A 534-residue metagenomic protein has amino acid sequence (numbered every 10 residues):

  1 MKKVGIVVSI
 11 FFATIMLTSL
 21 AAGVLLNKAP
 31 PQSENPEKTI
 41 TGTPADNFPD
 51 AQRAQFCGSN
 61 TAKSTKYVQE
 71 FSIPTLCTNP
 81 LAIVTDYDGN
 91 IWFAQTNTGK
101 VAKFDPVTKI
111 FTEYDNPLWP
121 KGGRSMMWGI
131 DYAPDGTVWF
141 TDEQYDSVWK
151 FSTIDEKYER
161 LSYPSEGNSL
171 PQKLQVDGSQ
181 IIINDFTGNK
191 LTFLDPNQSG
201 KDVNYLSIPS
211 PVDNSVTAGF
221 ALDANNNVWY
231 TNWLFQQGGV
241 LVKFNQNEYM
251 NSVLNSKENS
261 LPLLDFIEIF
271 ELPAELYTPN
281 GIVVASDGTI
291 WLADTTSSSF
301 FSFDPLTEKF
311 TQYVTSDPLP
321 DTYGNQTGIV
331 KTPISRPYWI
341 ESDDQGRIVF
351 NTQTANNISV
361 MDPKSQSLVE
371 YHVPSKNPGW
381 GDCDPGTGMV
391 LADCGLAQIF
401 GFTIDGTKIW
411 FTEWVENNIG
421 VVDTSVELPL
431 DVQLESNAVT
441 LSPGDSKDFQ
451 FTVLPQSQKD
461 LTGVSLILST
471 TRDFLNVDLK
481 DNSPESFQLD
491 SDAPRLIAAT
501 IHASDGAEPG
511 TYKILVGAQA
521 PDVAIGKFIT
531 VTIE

Functional and structural regions predicted by a protein language model:
P36-Y67, S256-S260: Blade/loop signatures of beta-propeller domains
N47-D50, S72-G99: Beta-strand-rich domains and repeat architectures in extracellular enzymes and scaffolds, especially beta-propellers
P49-R53, Q69-S72, T112-L118, E159-Y163 (+5 more regions): Beta-propeller fold detector
L76-Y87, W119-P134, E166-G178, P211-N225 (+3 more regions): Beta-rich, blade/repeat-based domains predominating in secreted/periplasmic proteins but also intracellular
I91-N97, W139-Q144, I183-G188, V228-Q236 (+6 more regions): Conserved beta-strand positions in repeat-built beta-propeller and related beta-rich domains
D105-K109, S152-E156, D195-S199, N245-Y249 (+3 more regions): Short loop/turn segments that connect beta-strands within beta-propeller blades
V390-P429: Blade-level signature of beta-propeller repeat domains, shared across WD40, Kelch, NHL, RCC1 and BNR/Asp-box propellers
V426-E534: Long beta-sheet-rich domains in secretory-pathway and surface-associated proteins
